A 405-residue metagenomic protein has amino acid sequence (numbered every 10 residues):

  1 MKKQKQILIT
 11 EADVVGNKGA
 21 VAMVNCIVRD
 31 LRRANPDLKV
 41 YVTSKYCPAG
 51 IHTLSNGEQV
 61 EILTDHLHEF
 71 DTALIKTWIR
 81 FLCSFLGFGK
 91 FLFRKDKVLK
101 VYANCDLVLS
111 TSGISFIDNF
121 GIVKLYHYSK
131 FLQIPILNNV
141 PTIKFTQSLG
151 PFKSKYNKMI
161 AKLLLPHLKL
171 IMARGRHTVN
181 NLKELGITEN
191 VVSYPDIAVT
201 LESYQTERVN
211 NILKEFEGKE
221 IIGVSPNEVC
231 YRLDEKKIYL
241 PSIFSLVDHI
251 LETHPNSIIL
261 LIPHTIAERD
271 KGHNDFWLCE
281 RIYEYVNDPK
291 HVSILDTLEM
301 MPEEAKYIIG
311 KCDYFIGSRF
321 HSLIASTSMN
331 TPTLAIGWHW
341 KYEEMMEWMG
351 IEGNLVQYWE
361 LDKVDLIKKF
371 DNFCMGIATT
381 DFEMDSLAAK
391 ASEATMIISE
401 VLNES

Functional and structural regions predicted by a protein language model:
M1-S405: Active-site anion-handling motifs in enzyme catalytic cores
